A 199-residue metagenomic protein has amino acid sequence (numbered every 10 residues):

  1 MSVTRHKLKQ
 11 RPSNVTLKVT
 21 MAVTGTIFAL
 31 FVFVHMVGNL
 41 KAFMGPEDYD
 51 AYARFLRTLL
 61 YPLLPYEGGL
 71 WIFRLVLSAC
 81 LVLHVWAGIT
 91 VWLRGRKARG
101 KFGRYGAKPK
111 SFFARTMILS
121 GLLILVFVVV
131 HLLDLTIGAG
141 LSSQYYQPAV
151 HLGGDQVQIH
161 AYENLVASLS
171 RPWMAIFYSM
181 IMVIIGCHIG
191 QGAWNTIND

Functional and structural regions predicted by a protein language model:
M1-D199: Membrane-embedded alpha-helical bundles that constitute the cytochrome b-like, heme-associated redox core of multi-pass
